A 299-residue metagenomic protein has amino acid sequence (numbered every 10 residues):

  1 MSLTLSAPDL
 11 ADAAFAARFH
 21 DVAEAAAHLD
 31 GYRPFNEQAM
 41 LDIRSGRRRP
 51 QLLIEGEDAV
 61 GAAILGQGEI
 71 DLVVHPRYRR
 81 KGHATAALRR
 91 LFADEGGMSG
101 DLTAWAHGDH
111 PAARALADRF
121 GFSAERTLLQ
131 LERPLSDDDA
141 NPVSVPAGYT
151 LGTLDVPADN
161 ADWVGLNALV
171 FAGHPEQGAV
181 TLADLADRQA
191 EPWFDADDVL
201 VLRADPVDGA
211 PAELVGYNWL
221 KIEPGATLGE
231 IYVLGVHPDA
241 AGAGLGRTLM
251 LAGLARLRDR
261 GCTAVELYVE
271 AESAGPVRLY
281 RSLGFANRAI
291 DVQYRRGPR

Functional and structural regions predicted by a protein language model:
M1-A39, V143-G178: Short amphipathic alpha-helix that is part of the acyltransferase structural core
N36-Q51, A63-G68, E176-P206, P211-G235: A conserved beta-strand-loop-helix scaffold within acyl/acetyltransferase catalytic domains
A59, G66-E69, P76-Y149, V292-R296: Acyl-donor-binding surface of acyltransferase catalytic domains
A59-G61, R126-L129, V215-G216, G246 (+1 more regions): A structural microfeature
I70-L72, L102-A106, I231, V265-V269: Conserved hydrophobic beta-strand within the GNAT/NAT acetyltransferase core sheet that lines the active-site cleft
H75-R79, H107, H237, A241 (+1 more regions): Residue-level recognition of the GNAT/N-acetyltransferase active site
R80-E95, V233-P238, G242-D259, R278-S282: Conserved acetyl-CoA-binding loop-helix of GNAT-fold acetyltransferases
F120-D139, L251-R299: Active-site/acyl-donor-binding loops of N-acyltransferases
